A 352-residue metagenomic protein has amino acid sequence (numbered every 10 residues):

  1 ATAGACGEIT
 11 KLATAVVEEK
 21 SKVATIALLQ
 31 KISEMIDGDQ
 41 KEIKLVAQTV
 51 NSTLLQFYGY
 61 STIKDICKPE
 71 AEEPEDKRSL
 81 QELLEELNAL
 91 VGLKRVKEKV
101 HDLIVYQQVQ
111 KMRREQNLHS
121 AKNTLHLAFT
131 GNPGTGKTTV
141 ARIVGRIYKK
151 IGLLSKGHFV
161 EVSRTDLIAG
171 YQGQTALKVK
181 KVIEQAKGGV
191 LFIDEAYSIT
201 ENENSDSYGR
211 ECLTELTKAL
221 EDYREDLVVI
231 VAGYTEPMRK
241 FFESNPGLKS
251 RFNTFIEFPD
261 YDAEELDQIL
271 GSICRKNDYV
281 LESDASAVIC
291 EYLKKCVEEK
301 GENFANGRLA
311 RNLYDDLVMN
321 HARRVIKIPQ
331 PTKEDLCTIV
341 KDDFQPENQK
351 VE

Functional and structural regions predicted by a protein language model:
A1-E75, N123, R224, T235 (+2 more regions): N-terminal accessory segments that target, anchor, or regulate ATP-driven/P-loop NTPase machines and associated
E42, L281, C296-E352: C-terminal helical "lid" subdomain and adjoining coupling/linker elements of P-loop NTPases
E82-L125, V297: Pre-Walker A (pre-P-loop) alpha-helix and adjacent loop at the N terminus of AAA/AAA+ ATPase modules, a conserved
H119-G157, E184, F252: Walker A/P-loop
I151-K156, P237-E243, K249, F258-N303 (+1 more regions): Conserved C-terminal "switch" segment of AAA+ ATPases
G157-A186: Short glycine-rich substrate-engagement loop in P-loop NTPases that contacts/grips substrate
R164-T175, S198-R210, F255-E257: Flexible beta-alpha connector loops of hexameric P-loop NTPases
Y197-I230, E236, E243-K249: Conserved catalytic/switch belt of AAA+ P-loop NTPases
